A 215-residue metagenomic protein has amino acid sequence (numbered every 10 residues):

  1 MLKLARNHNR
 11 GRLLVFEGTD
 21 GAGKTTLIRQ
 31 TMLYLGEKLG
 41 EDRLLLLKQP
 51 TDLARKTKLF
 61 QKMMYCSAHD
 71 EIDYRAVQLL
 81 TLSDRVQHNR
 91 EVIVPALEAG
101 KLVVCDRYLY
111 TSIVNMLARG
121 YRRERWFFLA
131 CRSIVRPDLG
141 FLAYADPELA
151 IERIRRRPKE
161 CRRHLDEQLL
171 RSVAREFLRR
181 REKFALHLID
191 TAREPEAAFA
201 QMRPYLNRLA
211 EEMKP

Functional and structural regions predicted by a protein language model:
L2-N7, M32, E148-P215: NTP-dependent small-molecule kinase module
F16: Hydrophobic anchor at the beta1->P-loop junction of P-loop NTPases
G21-A22: ATP-binding Walker
T25: Walker A/P-loop
E41-W126: ATP-dependent small-molecule kinase phosphotransfer cores that center on conserved nucleotide phosphate-binding segments
T51-A54, L109-Y110, A145-I151, E194-P195: Conserved nucleotide-binding/hydrolysis micro-motifs of P-loop NTPases
S112-R175: A glycine- and Lys/Arg-enriched "phosphate-lid" helix/loop adjacent to the NTP-binding pocket of small-molecule kinases
